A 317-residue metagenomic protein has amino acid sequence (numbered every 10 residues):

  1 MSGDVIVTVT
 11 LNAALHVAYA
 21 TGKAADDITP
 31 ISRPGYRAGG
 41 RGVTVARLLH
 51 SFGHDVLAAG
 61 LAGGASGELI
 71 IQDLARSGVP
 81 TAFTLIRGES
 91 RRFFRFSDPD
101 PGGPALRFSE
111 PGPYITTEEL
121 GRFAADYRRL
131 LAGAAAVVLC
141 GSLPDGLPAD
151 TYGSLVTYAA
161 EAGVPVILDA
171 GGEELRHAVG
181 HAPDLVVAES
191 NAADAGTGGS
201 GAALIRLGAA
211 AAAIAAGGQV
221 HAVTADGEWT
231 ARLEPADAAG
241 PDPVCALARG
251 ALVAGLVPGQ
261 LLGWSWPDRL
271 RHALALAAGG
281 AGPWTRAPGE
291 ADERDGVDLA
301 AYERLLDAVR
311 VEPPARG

Functional and structural regions predicted by a protein language model:
M1-A59, A238-D242, V309-G317: Glycine-rich phosphate/adenosyl-contacting loop at the front of the ribokinase-like
S2, D268-G317: Charged C-terminal helix
H50, I205, L261: Gly/Ala-rich phosphate-binding loop of Rossmann-like dinucleotide-binding domains, activating on the conserved
S51-A135, G296-G317: Conserved N-terminal subdomain of the carbohydrate kinase-like
D55-A58, D226-W229, E234, G259-L274: Phosphate-handling active-site elements
A136-G199: Conserved beta-alpha-beta core of the PfkB/ribokinase-like small-molecule kinase fold
D184-L185, S200-A239: Conserved phosphate-donor
D194-A195, G240-L270: Short, small-residue alpha-helix embedded
